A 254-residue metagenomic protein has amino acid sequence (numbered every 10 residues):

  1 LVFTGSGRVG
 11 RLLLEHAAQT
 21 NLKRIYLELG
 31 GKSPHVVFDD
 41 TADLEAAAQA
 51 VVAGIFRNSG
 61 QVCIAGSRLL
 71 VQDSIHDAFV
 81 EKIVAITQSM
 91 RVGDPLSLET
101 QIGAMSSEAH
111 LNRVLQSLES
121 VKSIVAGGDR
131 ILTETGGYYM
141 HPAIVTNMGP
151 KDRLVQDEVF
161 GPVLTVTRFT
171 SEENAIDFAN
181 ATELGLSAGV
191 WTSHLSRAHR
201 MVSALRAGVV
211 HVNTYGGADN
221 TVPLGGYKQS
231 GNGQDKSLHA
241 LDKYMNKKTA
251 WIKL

Functional and structural regions predicted by a protein language model:
L1-T4: Periplasmic-binding protein-like
G7-G149, V212: ALDH superfamily catalytic-core signature
V36, R91, L132, Y139-L254: Conserved C-terminal structural/oligomerization subdomain of aldehyde/semialdehyde dehydrogenase
